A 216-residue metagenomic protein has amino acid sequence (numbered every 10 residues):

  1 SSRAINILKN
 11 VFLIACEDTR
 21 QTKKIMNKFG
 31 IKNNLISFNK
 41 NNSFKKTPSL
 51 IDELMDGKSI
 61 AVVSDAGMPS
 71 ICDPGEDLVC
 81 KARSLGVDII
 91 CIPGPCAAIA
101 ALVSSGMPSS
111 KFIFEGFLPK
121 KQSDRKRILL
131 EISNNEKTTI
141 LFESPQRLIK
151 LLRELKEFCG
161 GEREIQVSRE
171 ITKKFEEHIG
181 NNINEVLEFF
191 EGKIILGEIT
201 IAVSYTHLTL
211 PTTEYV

Functional and structural regions predicted by a protein language model:
S1-K40: Glycine-rich, flexible N-terminal cofactor/catalytic loop recognition
L8-I14, V87-I89, K137-T139: Short active-site oxyanion
C16, C91-G94, L141, V167: General beta-strand structural signal in soluble alpha/beta enzymes
N42-L50: Glycine-rich, highly charged phosphate/nucleotide-binding loops
M55-E115: Short glycine-cluster motifs
K58, T138, F142-L208: A contiguous loop/helix-start segment that scaffolds small-molecule binding in enzyme catalytic cores
E115-N134: A short, charged helix-loop
H207-V216: Single conserved hydrophobic/aromatic residue that forms the stacking wall/gate of nucleotide- or nucleobase-binding
